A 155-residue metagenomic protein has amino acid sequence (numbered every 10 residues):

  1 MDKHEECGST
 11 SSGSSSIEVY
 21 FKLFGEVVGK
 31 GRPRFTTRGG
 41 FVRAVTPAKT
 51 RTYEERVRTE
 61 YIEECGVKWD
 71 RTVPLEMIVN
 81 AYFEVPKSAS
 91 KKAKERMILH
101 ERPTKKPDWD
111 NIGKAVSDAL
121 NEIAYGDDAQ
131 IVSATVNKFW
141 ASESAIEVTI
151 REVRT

Functional and structural regions predicted by a protein language model:
M1-T155: Acidic, proline/glycine-enriched N-terminal capping motif
